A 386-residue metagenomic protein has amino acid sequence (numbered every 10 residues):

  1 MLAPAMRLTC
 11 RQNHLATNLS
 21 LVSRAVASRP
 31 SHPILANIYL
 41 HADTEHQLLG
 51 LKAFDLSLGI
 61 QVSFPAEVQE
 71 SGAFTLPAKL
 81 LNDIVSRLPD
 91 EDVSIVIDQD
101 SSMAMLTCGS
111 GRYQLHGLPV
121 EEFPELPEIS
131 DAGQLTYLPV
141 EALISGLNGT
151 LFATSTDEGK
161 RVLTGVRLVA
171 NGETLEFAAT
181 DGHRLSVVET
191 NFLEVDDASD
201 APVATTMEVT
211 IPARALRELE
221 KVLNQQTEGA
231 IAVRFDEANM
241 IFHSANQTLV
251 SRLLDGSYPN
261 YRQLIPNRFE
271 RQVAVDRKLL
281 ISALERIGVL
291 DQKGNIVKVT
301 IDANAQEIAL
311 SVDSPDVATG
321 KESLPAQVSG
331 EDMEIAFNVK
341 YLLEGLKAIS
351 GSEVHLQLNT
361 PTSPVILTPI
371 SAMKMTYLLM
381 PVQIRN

Functional and structural regions predicted by a protein language model:
M1-N386: Structural preference for solvent-exposed beta-strand-turn elements and adjacent flexible terminal/loop segments within
